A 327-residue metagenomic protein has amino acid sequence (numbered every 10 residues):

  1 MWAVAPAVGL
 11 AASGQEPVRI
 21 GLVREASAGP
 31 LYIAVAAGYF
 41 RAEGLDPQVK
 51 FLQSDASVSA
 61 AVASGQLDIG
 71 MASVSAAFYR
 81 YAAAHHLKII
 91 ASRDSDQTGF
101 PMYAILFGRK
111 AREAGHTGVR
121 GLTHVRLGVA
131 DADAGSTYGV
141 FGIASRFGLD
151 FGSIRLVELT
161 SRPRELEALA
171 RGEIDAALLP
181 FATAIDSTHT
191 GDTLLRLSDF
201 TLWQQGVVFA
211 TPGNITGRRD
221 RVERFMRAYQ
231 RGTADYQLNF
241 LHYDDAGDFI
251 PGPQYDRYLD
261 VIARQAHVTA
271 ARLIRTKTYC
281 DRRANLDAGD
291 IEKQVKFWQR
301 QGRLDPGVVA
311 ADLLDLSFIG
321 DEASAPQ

Functional and structural regions predicted by a protein language model:
M1-P17, A325-Q327: Short, low-complexity disordered leader/linker segments with a strong preference for bacterial N-terminal type II
G14-D150, R155-L159, D175-F181, L194-L202: Short, glycine-/small- and polar/acidic-enriched structural segments that line small-molecule recognition paths
P30, V35, S57, A61 (+13 more regions): Extracytoplasmic/secreted proteins, especially bacterial periplasmic and envelope-associated proteins
Q48, A56, R275-R282, V308-D321: Short linear loop/turn motifs
L67-G70, A170-R171, C280-Q294, G320-Q327: Short amphipathic alpha-helical segments at helix boundaries and their inter-helical linkers
R93-A104, T188-R218, M226-Y229, T233 (+2 more regions): Periplasmic-binding protein-like
G217-L304: Secondary-structure end/capping motifs
I291-Q327: Conserved C-terminal helix/tail region of periplasmic/extracytoplasmic solute-binding proteins
